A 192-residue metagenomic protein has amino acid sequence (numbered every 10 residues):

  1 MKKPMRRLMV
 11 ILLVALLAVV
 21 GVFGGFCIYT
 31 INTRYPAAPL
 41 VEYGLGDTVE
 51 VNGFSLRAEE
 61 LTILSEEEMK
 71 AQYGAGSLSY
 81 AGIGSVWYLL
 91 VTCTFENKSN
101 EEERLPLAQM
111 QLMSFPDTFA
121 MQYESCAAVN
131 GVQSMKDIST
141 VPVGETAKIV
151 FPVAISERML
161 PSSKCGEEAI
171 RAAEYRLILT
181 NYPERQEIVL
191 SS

Functional and structural regions predicted by a protein language model:
K2-L90, T94-S192: Conserved functional micro-motifs across diverse proteins
